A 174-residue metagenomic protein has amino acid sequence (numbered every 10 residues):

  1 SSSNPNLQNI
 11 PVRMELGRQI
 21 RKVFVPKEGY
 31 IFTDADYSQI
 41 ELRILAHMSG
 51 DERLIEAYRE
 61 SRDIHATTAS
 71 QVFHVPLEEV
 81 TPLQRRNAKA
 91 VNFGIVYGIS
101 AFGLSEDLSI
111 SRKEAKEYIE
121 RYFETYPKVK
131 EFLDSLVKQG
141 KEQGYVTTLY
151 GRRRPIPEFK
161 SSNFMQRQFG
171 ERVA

Functional and structural regions predicted by a protein language model:
S1-E79, Q139-A174: Acidic, glycine-rich two-metal-ion catalytic cores of nucleic acid-processing enzymes
S70-A174: Conserved catalytic core of nucleic-acid polymerases
